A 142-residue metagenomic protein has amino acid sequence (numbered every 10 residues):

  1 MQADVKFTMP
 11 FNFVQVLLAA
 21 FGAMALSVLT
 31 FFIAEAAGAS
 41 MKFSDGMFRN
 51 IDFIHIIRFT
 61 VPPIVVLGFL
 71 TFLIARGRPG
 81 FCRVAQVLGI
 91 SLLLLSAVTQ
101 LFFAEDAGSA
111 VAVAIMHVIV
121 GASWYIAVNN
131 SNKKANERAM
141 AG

Functional and structural regions predicted by a protein language model:
M1-F13: Short, Lys/Arg-rich, polar N-terminal cytosolic tail immediately upstream of the first transmembrane signal-anchor
Q15-A19, A23, I119-G142: Membrane-water interface at the C-terminal end of transmembrane alpha helices
L17, F21, I57-P62, I115: Hydrophobic alpha-helical transmembrane segments of multi-pass membrane proteins
F21-S40: Transmembrane alpha-helix/helix-exit interface in multi-pass inner-membrane proteins
A36-F48, A104-E105: Membrane-interface helix termini and inter-helical loops of multi-pass transporters
I51-L73, V84-S96: Core segments of alpha-helical transmembrane spans in multipass integral membrane proteins
T71-C82, N129-A139: Cytoplasmic membrane-interface segments at the C-terminal ends of transmembrane helices
V98-A112: Membrane-helix boundary connector in multi-pass membrane proteins
